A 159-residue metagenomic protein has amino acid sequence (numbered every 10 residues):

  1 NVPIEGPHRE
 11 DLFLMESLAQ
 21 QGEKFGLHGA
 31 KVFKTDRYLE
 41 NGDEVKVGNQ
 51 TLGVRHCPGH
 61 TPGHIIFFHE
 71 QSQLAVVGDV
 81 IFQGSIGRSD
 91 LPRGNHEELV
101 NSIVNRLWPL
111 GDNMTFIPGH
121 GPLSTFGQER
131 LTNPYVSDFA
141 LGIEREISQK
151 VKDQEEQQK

Functional and structural regions predicted by a protein language model:
N1-K46, Q50, L131-E146: Active-site HxH/HxHxD metal-binding segment of metal-dependent hydrolases
I4-H8, H56-G59, A75-G78, T115-H120: Active-site neighborhood of phospho(di)ester-bond hydrolases with catalytic His/Asp-centered motifs
F13-L14, L123-G127: Short, active-site-adjacent cap segments at secondary-structure transitions
S17, N101, Q128: Phosphate-coordinating loops and pocket residues in cytosolic domains that bind phosphorylated ligands
H28-L110, T125, S137-D138, K152-Q158: Catalytic core of the metallo-beta-lactamase
